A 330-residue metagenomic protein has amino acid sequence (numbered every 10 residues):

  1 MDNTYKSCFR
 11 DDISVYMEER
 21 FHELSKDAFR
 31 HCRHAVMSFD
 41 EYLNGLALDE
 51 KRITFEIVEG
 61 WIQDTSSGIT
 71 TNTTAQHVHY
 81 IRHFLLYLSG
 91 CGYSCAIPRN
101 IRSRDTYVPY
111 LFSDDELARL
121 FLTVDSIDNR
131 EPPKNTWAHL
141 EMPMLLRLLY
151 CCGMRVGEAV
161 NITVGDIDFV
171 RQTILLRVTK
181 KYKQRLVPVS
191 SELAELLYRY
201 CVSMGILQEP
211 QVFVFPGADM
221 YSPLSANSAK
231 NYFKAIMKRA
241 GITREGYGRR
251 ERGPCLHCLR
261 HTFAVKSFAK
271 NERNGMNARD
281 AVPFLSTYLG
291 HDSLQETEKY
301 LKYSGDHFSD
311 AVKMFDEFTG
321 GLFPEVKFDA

Functional and structural regions predicted by a protein language model:
M1-A330: Conserved catalytic core of the tyrosine transesterase superfamily
